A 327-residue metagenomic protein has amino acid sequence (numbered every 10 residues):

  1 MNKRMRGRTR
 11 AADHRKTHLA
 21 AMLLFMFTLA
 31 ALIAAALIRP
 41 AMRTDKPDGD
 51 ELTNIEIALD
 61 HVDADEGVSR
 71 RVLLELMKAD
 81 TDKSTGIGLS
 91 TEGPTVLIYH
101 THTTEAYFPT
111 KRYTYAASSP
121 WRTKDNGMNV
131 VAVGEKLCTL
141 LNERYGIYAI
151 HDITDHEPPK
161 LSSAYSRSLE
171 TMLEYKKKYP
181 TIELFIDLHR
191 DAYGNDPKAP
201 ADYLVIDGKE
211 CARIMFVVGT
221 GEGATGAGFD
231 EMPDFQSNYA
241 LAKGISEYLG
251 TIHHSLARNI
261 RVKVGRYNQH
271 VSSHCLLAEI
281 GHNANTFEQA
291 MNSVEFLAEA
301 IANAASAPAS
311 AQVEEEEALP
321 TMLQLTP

Functional and structural regions predicted by a protein language model:
M1-K3, I147, K198, A278-I280 (+2 more regions): Intrinsic structural disorder
M1-T17: N-terminal Lys/Arg-rich, disordered targeting/topogenic segments
H14, L19-E183, D191-K198, E295 (+3 more regions): N-terminal catalytic or cofactor-binding beta/alpha core of small enzyme domains
E105, H156-E157, E222-A224, N283-N285: A short, flexible beta-alpha/helix-coil linker loop
V130, D234-N238, A242, F287-V294: Short, charged, low-complexity patches
R167-E174, I182-L277, G281-H282: Catalytic cores of processing enzymes, dominated by hydrolases/peptidases, characterized by acidic/His-rich
S255-E316, T326: Active-site-adjacent mobile loop/cap segments within catalytic or ligand-binding domains
